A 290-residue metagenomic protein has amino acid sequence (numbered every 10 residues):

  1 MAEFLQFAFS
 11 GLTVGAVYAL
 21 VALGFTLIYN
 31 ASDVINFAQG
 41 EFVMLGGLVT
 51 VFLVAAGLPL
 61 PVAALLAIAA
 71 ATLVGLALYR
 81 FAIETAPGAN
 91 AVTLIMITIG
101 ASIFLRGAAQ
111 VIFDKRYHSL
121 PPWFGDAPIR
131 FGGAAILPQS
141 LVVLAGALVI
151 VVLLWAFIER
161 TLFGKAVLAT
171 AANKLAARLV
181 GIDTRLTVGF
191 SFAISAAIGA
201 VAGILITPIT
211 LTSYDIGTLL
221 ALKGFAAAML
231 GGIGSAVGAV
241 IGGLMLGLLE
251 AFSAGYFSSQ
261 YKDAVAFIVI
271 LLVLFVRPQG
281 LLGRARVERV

Functional and structural regions predicted by a protein language model:
M1-L20, V49, L60-A63, A89-L94 (+5 more regions): Membrane-interfacial amphipathic/re-entrant helices at transmembrane-helix boundaries
E3-L53, L78-T93, L175, L230-A236: Single transmembrane alpha-helix segments in multi-pass membrane proteins
V14-G15, A135-S213, G231, A236-G242: Helix-loop-helix "hairpin" substructures at the membrane interface of multi-pass membrane proteins
Y18, A22, L58-A69, G189-G199 (+1 more regions): Transmembrane alpha-helical segments in multi-pass inner-membrane proteins
F25, L58-A101, A108, I241-L246 (+2 more regions): Alpha-helical transmembrane segments within multi-pass membrane transporters and channels
F25-G47, G88-L94, F163-A166, T184 (+5 more regions): Short, non-helical or kinked segments that cap or interrupt transmembrane helices
G47-F52, I68-V74, A101-A109, G146-W155 (+3 more regions): Hydrophobic core segments of alpha-helical transmembrane domains in multi-pass membrane transport and ion-translocation
T85-R160, T187, F252, F257 (+3 more regions): Transmembrane helix-bundle core of multi-pass membrane transporters and related energy-transducing complexes
